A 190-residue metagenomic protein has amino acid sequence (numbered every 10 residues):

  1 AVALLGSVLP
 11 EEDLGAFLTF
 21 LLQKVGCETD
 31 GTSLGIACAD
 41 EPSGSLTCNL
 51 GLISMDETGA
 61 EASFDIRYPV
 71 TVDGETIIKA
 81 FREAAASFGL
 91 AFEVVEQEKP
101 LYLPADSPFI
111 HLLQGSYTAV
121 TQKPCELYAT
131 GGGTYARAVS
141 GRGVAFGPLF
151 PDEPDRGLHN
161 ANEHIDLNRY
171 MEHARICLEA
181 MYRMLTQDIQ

Functional and structural regions predicted by a protein language model:
A1-P69: Midchain, well-structured core segments that form catalytic/ion-binding scaffolds
S7-E12, T76-A85: Short amphipathic alpha-helices in soluble, non-transmembrane regions that often serve as interface/regulatory elements
P10-L14, A86-L90, A138-V144: Short glycine/proline-enriched coil/turn segments at helix->beta-strand junctions
Q23-G26, N49-S54, S63-V70, A91-I110 (+1 more regions): A short beta-alpha structural unit
D56, Q114-S116, K123-Q187: Zn-dependent metallopeptidase/amidohydrolase metal-coordination segment
G59-S63, F88, I165, R169: N-terminal helical capping/dimerization or prosegment-like subdomains of hydrolases acting on amide or phosphate bonds
E61, A91-E96, E153-A161: A short small-residue
A85, Y117-T118: A generic structural signal for well-ordered alpha-helical segments
